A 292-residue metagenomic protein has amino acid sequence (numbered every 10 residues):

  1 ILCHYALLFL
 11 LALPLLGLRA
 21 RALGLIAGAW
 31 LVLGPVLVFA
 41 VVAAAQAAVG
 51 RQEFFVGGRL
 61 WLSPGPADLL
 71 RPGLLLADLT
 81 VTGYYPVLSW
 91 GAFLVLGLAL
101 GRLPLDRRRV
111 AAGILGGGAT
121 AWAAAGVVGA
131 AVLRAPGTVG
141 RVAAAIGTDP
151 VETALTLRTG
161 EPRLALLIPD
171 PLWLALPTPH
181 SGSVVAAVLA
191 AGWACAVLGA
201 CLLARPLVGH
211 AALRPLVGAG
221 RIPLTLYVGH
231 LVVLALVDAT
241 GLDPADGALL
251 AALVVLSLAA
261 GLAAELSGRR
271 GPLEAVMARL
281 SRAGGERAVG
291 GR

Functional and structural regions predicted by a protein language model:
I1-R292: Alpha-helical transmembrane segments and their immediate juxtamembrane cytosolic regions
